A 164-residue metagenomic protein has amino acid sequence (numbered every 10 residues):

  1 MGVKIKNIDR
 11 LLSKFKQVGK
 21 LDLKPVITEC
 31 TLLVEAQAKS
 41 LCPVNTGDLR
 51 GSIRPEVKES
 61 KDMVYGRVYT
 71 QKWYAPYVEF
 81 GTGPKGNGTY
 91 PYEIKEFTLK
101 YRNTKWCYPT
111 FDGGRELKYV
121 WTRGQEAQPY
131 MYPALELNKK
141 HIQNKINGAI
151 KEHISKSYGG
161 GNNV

Functional and structural regions predicted by a protein language model:
M1-A75, K85-V164: Short, Lys/Arg-rich flexible segments
V78-T82: Short, conserved beta-strand/beta-arch hydrophobic-aromatic motifs that form part of recognition grooves or interface
